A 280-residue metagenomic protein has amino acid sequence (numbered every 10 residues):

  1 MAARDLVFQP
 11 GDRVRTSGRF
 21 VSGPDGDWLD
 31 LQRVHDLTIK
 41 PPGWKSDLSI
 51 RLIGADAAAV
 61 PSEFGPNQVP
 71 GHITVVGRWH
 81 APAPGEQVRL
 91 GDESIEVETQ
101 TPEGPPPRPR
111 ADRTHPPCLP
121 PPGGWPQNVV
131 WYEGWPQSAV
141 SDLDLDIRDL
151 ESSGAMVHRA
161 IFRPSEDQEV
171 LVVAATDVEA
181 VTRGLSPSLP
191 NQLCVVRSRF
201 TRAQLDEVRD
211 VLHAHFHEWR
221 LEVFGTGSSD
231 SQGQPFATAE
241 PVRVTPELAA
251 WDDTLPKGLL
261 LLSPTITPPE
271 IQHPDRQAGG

Functional and structural regions predicted by a protein language model:
M1-P235, E240-G280: OB-fold and OB-like single-stranded nucleic-acid-recognition modules and their adjacent interaction interfaces
